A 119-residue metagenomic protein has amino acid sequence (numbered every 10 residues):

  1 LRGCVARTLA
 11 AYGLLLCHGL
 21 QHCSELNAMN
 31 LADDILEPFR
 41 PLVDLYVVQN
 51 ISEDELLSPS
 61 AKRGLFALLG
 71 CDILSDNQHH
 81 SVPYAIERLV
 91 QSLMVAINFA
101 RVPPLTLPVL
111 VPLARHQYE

Functional and structural regions predicted by a protein language model:
R2-E119: N-terminal intrinsically disordered, cationic/polar leader segments that include organellar targeting peptides
